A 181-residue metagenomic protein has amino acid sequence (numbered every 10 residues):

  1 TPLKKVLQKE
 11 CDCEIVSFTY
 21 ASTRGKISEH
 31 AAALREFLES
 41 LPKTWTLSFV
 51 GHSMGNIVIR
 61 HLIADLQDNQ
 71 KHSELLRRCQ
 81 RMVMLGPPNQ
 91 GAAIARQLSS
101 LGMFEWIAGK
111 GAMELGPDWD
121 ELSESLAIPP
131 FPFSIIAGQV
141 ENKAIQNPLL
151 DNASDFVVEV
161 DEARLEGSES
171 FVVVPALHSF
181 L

Functional and structural regions predicted by a protein language model:
T1-S17: Short, surface-exposed "cap/lid" segments of acyl-processing enzymes
L3-Q8, D65-N69, S99-G102, N152-S154 (+1 more regions): Glycine-rich, phosphate-binding/catalytic loops in enzymes
D12-F18, G51-H52, R60, G86 (+2 more regions): N-terminal, helix-rich and Lys/Arg-enriched segments in bacterial and organellar proteins
I15, G25-P130: Serine-dependent carboxylesterase/thioesterase catalytic core of lipase-like alpha/beta-hydrolase/SGNH enzymes
A21-T23, N56, N89-Q90, Q139-K143 (+1 more regions): Short, solvent-exposed loop/turn segments at secondary-structure junctions
I128-L181: C-terminal catalytic-base region of ester-bond hydrolases, centering on the histidine of the charge-relay
